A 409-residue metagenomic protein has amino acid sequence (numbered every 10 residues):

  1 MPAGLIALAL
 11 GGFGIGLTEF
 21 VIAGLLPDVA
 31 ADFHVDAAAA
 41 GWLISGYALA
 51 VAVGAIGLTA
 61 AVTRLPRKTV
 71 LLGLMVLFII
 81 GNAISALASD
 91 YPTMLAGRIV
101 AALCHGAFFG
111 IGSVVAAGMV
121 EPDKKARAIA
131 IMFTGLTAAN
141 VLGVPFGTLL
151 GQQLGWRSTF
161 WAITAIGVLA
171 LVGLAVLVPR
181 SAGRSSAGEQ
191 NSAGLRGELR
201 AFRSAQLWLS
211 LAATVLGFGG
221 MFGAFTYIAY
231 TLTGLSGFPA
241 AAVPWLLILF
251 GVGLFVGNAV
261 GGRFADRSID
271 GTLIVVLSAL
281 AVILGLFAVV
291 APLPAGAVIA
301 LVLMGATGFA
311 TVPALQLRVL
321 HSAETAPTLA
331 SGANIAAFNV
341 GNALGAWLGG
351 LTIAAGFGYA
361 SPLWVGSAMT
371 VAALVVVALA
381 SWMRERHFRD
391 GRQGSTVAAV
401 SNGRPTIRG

Functional and structural regions predicted by a protein language model:
I6, G81-I84, P92-A101, A295-L303: Paired small-residue
H34, P66, L87-T93, C104 (+2 more regions): Helix-breaking motifs and short loop linkers at transmembrane-helix boundaries and internal kinks in secondary membrane
V53-P92: Conserved MFS/SLC helix-loop-helix module at the cytosolic interface between two early adjacent transmembrane helices
A55-R67, G257-I269, I353: Helix-to-loop junctions at the C-terminal end of transmembrane segments in multipass secondary transporters
Y91-T93, F108, E121-P179: Helix-loop-helix hairpin linking two adjacent transmembrane segments in secondary transporters
V178-A213: Juxtamembrane intracellular "pre-TM" segments in multi-pass secondary transporters
G271-L315: C-terminal transmembrane helical hairpin of 12-TM major facilitator-type secondary transporters
S322-Y359, G366: A late C-terminal transmembrane helix in Major Facilitator Superfamily
